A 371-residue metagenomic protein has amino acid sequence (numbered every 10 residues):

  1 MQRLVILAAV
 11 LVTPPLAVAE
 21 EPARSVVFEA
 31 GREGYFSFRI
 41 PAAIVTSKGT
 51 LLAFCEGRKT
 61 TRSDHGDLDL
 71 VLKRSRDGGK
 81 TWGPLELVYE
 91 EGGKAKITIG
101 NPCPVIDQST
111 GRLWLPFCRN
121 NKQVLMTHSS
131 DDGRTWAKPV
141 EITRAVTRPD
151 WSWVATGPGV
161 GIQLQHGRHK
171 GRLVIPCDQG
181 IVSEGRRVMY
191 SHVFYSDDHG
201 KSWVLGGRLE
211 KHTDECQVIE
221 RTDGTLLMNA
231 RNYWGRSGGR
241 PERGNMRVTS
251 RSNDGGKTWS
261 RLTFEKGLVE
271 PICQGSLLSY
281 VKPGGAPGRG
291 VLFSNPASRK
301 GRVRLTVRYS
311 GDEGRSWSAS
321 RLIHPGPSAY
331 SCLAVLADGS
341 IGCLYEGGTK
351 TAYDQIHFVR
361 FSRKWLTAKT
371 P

Functional and structural regions predicted by a protein language model:
L4-T13: Sec-dependent N-terminal signal peptides
T13-P14, L209: Single-residue recognition of alpha-helix boundary sites
P15-A19: Sec/Tat signal peptide C-region and signal peptidase I cleavage site
E20-P371: Asp-box/BNR beta-propeller blade signature and adjacent active/binding-site loops in extracellular glycan-interacting
